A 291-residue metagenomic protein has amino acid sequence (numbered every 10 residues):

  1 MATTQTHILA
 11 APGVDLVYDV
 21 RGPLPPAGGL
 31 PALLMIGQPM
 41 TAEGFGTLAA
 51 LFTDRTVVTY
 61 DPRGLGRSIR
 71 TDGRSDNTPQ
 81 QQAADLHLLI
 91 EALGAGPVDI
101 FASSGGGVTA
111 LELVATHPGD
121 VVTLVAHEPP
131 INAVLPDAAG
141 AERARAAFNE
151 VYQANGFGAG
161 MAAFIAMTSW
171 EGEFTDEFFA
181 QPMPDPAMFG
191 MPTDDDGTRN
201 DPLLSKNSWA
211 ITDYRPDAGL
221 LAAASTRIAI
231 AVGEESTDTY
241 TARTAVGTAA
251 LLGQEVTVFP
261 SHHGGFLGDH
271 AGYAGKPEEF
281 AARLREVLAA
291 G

Functional and structural regions predicted by a protein language model:
H7-R70, S75: Conserved HGGG/HGGXW glycine-rich cap/lid loop of the alpha/beta-hydrolase fold
A27, L93-G96, G291: Glycine-rich phosphate-binding loop signature in dinucleotide/nucleotide-binding domains
D61-L65, P130, H262: Short beta-to-alpha linker loops that shape the active-site pocket of alpha/beta-hydrolase fold enzymes
G64-D99: Active-site loop/oxyanion-hole signature of alpha/beta-hydrolase fold enzymes
G96-P136: Conserved hydrolase catalytic core segment
R143-A147, V151-E255: Alpha/beta-hydrolase
L252-G291: Catalytic active-site module of serine/aspartate enzymes centered on a nucleophile-bearing elbow/loop
